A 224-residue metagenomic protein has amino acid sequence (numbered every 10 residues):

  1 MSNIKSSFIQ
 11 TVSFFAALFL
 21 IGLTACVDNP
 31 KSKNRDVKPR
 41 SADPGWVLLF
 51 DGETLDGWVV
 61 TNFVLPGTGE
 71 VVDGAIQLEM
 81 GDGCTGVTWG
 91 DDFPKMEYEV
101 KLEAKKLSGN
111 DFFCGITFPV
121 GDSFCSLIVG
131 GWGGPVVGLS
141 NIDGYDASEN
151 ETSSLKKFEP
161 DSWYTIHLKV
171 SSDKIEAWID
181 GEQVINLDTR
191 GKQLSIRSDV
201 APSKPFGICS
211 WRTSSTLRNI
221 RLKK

Functional and structural regions predicted by a protein language model:
S2-F15: Bacterial N-terminal signal peptides that target proteins for export
C26-K224: Carbohydrate-interacting regions of secretory-pathway proteins
